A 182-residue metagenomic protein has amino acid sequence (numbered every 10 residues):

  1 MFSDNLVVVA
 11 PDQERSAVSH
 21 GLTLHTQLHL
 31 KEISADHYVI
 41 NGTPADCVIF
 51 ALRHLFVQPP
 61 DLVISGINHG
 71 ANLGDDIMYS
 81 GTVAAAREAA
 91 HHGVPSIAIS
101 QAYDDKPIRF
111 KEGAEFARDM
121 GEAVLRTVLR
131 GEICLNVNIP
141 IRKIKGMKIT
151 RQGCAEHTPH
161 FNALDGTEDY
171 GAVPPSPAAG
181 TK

Functional and structural regions predicted by a protein language model:
F2-H54, Q58-P59: A cross-family phosphate/adenosyl-ligand binding-site feature
A10, N41, S65-N68, I99-S100 (+1 more regions): Short beta-strand segments
T43-C47, Q58, A84, I108 (+1 more regions): Conserved active-site and cofactor/substrate-binding residues in soluble primary-metabolism enzymes
L62: Short, Asp-centered acidic motifs that coordinate Mg2+ and/or phosphate in catalytic or ligand-binding sites
A71-S80: Glycine/threonine-rich flexible loop motifs
A85-A89: Hydrophobic/aromatic ligand-binding patch that stacks against planar heteroaromatic rings of cofactors or nucleotides
A90-G113: Glycine-rich phosphate/pyrophosphate-binding loops and their adjacent beta-strand/loop elements at enzyme active sites
K111-K182: Electrostatically charged, flexible surface regions
